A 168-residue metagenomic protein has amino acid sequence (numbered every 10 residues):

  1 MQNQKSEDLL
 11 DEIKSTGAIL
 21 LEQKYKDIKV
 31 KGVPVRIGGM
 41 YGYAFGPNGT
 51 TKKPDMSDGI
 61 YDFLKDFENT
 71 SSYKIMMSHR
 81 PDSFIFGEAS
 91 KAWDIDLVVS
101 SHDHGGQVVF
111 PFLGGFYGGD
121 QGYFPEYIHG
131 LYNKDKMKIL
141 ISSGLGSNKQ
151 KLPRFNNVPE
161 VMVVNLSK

Functional and structural regions predicted by a protein language model:
M1, K24-Y25, M40-Y43, R80-P81 (+2 more regions): Active-site metal-binding loops of divalent metal-dependent hydrolases
M1-E12, Y43-F45, K136-S147: Active-site neighborhood of divalent metal-dependent phosphoester/pyrophosphate hydrolases
E7, D11, S15-A18, V30-M77 (+2 more regions): Binuclear metal-dependent hydrolase catalytic cores centered on His/Asp/Glu-rich metal-binding motifs
E7-E22, K91-S101: Structural recognition of alpha->loop->beta junctions
L20-Y25, I60-Y61, P125-Y127: Alpha-helical scaffolding within the catalytic cores of extracellular/periplasmic polymer-degrading hydrolases
K24-K31, G130-D135: Short acidic-hydrophobic surface loop/beta-edge motif
P81-M162: Conserved beta-sheet core of the metallophosphoesterase superfamily
V164-K168: Short beta-strand-to-coil "C-cap" segments at the C-terminal boundary of structured domains/repeats, marking
